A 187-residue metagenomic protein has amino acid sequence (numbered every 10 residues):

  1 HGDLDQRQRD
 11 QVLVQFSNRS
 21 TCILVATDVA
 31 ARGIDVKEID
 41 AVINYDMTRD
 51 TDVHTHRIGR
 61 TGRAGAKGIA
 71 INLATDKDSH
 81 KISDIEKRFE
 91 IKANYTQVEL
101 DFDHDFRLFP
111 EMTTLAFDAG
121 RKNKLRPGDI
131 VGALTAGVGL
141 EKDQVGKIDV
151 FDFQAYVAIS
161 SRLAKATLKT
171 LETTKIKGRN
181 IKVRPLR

Functional and structural regions predicted by a protein language model:
H1-R187: Conserved helicase RecA-like core
